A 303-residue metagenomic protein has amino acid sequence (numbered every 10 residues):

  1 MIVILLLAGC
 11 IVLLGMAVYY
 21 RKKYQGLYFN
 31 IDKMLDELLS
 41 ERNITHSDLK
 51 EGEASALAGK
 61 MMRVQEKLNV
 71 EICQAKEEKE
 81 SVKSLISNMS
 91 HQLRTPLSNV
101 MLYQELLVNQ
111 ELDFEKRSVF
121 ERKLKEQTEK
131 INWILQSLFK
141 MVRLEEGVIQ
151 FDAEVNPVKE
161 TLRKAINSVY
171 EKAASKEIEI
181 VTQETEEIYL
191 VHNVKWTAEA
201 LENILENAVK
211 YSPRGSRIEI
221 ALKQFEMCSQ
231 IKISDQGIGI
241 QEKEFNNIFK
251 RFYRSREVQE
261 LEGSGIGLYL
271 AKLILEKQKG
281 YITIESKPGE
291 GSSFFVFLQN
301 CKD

Functional and structural regions predicted by a protein language model:
E146-F151, Y189-N193: Conserved micro-motifs of the catalytic ATP-binding
D152-V155, A174, E179-I188: Conserved catalytic submotifs in the C-terminal HATPase_c
A208-V209: Short helix-loop "hinge" at the ATP-lid/N-box region of the Bergerat-fold HATPase_c
G215-M227: Short beta-strand/loop element within the Bergerat-fold HATPase_c
D235: Acidic ATP/Mg2+-coordinating residue in the GHKL
I240-Y253: Short conserved segment of the HATPase_c
G280-Y281: Conserved glycine-rich
